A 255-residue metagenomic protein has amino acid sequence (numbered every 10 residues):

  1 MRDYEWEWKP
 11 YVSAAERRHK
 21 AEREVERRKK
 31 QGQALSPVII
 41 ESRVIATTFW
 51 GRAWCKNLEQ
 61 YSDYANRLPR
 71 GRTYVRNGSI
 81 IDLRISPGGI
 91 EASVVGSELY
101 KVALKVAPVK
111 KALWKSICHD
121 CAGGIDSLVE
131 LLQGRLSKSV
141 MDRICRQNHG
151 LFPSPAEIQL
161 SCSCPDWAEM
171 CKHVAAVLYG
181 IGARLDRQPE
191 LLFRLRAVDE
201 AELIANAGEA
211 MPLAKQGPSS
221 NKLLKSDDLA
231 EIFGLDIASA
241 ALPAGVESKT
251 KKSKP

Functional and structural regions predicted by a protein language model:
M1-P255: Long, low-complexity, compositionally biased intrinsically disordered regions
